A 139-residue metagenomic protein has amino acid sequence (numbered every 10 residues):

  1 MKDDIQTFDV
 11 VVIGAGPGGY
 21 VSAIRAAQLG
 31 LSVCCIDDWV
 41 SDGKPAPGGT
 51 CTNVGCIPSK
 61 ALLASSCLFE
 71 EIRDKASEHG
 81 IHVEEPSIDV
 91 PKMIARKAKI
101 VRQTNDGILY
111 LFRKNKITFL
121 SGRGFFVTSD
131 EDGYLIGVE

Functional and structural regions predicted by a protein language model:
K2-F8, I24-E139: Glycine-rich flavin
G14-P17: Glycine-rich Rossmann-fold phosphate-binding loop(s) that bind the pyrophosphate of adenine dinucleotide cofactors
Y20: Residues forming the Rossmann-fold NAD(P)(H) cofactor-binding site
